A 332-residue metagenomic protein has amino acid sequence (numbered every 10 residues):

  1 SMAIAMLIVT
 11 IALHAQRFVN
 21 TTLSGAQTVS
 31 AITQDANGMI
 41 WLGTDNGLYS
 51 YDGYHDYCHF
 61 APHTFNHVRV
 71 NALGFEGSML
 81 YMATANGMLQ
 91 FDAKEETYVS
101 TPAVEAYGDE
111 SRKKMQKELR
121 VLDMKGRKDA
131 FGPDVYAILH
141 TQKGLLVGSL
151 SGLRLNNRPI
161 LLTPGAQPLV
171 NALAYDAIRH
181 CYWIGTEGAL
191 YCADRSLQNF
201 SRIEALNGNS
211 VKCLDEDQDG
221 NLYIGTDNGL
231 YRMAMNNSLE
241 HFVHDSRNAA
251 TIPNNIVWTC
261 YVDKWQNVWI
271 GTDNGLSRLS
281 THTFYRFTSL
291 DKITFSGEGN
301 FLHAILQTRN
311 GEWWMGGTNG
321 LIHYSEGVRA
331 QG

Functional and structural regions predicted by a protein language model:
S1-G332: Carboxylate-rich, polar loop motifs that coordinate divalent cations or form catalytic acidic clusters
